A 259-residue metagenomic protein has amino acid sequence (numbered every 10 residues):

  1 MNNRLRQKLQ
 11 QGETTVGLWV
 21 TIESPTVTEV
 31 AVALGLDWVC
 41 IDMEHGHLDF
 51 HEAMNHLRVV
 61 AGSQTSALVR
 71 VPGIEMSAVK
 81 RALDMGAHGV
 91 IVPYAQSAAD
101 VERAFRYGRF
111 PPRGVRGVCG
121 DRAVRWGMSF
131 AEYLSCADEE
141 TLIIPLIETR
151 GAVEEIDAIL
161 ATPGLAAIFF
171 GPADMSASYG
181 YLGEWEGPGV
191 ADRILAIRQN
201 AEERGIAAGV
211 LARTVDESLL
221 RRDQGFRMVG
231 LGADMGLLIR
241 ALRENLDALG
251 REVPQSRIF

Functional and structural regions predicted by a protein language model:
M1-F259: Expand to "…catalyze enediolate/carbanion chemistry for C-C bond making/breaking, isomerization, decarboxylation
